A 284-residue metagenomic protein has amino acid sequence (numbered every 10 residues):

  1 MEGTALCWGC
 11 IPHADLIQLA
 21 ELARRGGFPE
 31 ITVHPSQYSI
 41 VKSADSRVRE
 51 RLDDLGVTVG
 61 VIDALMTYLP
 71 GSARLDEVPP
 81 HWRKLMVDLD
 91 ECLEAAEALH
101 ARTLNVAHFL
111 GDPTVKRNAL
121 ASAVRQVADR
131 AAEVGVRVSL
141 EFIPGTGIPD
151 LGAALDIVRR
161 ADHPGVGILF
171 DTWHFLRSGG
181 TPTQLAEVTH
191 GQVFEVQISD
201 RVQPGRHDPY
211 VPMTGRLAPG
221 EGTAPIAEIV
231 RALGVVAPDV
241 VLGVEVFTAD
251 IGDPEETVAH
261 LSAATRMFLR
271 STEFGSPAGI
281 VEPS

Functional and structural regions predicted by a protein language model:
M1-A5, C10-P29, D53, E94 (+4 more regions): Histidine-acidic metal/acid-base catalytic patches
M1-C7, G60-L75, N105, G205: N-terminal small/glycine-rich loop or linker at the start of catalytic domains across soluble metabolic enzymes
C10-P12, P35-Q37, L65-Y68, H108-D112 (+4 more regions): Active-site-proximal loop/turn and secondary-structure-junction residues that shape catalytic pockets, frequently
D15-Q18, D54, A73-G167, E256 (+1 more regions): Active-site acidic/histidine proton-transfer and metal-coordination neighborhood in alpha/beta enzyme cores
P29-S36, T58-D63, R102-N105: Short, well-structured secondary-structure segments
T32-D53, H108-D112: Glycine-rich, proline-tolerant flexible connector loops at the mouths of alpha/beta enzymes
V33, V59-V61, L140, F170 (+1 more regions): Hydrophobic residues in well-ordered beta-strands that form the structural core
D45-L55, S122-E133, Q184, E228-A232: Catalytic-core regions built around general acid/base machinery
